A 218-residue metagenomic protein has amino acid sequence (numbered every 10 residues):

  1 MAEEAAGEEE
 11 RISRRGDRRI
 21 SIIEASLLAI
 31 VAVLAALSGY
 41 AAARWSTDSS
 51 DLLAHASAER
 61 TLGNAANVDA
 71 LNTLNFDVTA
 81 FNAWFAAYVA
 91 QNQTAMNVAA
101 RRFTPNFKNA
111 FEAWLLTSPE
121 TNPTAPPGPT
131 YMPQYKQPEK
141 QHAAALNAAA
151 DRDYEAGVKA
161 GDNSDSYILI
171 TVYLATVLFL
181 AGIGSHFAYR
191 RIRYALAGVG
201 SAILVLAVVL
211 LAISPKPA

Functional and structural regions predicted by a protein language model:
A2-T47, D165-A218: Alpha-helical transmembrane segments and their immediate juxtamembrane boundary regions in integral membrane proteins
A35, A42, S46-S49, K136 (+3 more regions): Amphipathic alpha-helical coiled-coil segments with heptad-repeat character
A43-T61: Alpha-helical transmembrane signal-anchor/signal-peptide segments
A54, T61-N64, V68-L71, E155-V158 (+1 more regions): Face-specific signal for non-transmembrane alpha helices
E59-A150: Long, solvent-exposed extracytoplasmic domains/loops
H142-S164, T171-L178: Juxtamembrane amphipathic/coiled-coil helical coupling segments that flank and transmit signals to/from transmembrane
